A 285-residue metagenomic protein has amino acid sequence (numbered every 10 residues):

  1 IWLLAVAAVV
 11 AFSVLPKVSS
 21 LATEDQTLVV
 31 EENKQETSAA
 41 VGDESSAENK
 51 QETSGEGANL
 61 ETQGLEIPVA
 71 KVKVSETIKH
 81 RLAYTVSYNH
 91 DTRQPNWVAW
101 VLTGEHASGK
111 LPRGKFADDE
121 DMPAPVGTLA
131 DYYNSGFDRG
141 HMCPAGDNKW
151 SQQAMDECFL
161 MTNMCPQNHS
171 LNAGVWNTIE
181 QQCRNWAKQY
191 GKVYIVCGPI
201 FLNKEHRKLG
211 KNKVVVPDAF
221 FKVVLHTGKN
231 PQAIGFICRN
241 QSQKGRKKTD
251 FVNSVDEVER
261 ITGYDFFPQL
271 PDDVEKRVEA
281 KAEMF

Functional and structural regions predicted by a protein language model:
I1-F285: Domain-level detector for secreted/extracellular nuclease and nuclease-toxin modules, and for the ENPP-like C-terminal
